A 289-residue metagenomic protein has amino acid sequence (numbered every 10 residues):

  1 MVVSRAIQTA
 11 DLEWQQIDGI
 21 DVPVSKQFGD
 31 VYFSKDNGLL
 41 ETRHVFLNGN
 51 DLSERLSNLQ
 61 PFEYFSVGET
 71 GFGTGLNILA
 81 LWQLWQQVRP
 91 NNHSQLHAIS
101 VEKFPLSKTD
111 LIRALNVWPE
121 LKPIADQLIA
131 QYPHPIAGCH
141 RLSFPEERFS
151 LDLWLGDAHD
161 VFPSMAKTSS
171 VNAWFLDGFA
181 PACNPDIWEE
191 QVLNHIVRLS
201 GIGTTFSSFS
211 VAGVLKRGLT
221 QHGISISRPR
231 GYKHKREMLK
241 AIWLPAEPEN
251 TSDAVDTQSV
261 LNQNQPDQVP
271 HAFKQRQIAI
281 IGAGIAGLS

Functional and structural regions predicted by a protein language model:
V2-S66, G73-N91, S252-V255, P266: Class I SAM-dependent methyltransferase Rossmann-like catalytic core, especially the SAM/SAH-binding loop
S57-S169, E190, Y232: The AdoMet/dcAdoMet-binding core of the Class I SAM-like
H93-L96, L199-T204: A short helix->loop->beta-strand "cap" motif at the edges of active sites that frequently abuts
N172-D186: A short SAM/SAH-binding and catalytic strip from SAM-dependent methyltransferases
I187-I202: A short glycine-rich, Lys/Arg-flanked "PGG" loop and its adjoining helix->strand segment in the class I
A212-R276: Class I S-adenosyl-L-methionine
F273-S289: N-terminal Rossmann-like FAD-binding beta1-loop-alpha1 element of flavoenzymes
